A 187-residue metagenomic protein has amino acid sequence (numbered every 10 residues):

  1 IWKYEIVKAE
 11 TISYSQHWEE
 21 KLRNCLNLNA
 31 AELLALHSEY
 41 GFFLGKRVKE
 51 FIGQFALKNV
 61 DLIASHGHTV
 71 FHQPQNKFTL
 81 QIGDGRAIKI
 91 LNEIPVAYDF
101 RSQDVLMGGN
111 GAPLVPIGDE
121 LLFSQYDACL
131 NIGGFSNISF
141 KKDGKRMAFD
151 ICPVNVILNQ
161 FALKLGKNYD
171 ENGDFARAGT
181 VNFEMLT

Functional and structural regions predicted by a protein language model:
I1, I6-N24, E93, A97-L122 (+1 more regions): Glycine-rich phosphate-binding loop plus the immediately following alpha-helix
R23-N27, A31, G53, S124: Generic surface-pattern signal
L28-L36, F71-Q75, S102-G109, R146-A148: A short glycine/serine-rich beta->alpha loop
A30-G85: Short beta-strand-loop/turn "lid" adjacent to the catalytic site in phosphate-handling enzymes
K49, G85-R86, N159, T187: Short glycine-/small-residue-rich flexible loop motifs, especially phosphate/cofactor-binding loops
I52, K89, A162-L163: Residue-level preference for well-ordered alpha-helical positions
K58-N59, Q125-D127: Short coil/turn segments at beta-strand junctions that form active-site/ligand-binding loops
F78, D84-Y98: Conserved nucleotide-sugar donor-interacting segment of glycosyltransferase catalytic cores, predominantly GT-B
